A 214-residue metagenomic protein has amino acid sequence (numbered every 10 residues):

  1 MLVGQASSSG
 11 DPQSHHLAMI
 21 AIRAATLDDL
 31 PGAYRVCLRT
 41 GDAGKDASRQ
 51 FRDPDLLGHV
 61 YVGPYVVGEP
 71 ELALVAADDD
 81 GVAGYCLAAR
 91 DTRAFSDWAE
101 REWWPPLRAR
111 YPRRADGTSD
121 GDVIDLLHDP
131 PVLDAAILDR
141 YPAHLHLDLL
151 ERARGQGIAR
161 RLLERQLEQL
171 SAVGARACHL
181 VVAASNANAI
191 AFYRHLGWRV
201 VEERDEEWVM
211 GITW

Functional and structural regions predicted by a protein language model:
Q5, D11-D28: Conserved N-terminal entry element of GNAT/NAT acetyltransferase domains
G41-Y61, D97-R101, P105-L107, P112: Conserved GNAT-fold acetyl-CoA-binding loop/helix
Q50-A73, D79: Active-site rim helix/loop that mediates acceptor-substrate recognition in acyltransferases
V75, G81-R90: Conserved beta-strand in the GNAT
T92-H146: Conserved acyl-donor/pantetheine-binding loop and adjacent beta-alpha core of acyl/acetyltransferases and related
T92-S96, H179-V182, R194-I212: Conserved catalytic-core motifs of GNAT/GCN5-like acyltransferases
Y141-A143, L170-V182: Conserved GNAT acetyl-CoA-binding A-motif
H146, G155-Q169, A191-H195: Conserved acetyl-CoA-binding loop-helix of GNAT-fold acetyltransferases
